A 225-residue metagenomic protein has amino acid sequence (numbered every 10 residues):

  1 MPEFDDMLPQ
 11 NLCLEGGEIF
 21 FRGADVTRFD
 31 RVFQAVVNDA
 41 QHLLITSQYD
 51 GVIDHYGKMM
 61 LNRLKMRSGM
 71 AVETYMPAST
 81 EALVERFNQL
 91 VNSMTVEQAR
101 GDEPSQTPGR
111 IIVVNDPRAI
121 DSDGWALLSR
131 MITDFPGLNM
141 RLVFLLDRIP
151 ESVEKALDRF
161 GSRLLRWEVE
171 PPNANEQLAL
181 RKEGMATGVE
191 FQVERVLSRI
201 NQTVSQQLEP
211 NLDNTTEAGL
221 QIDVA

Functional and structural regions predicted by a protein language model:
M1, E217-A225: C-terminal single-pass membrane-anchor helix
M1-S105: Extended, compositionally biased accessory segments flanking or bridging domains
D39-Q41, M66-A71, P108-G109, P136-R141 (+1 more regions): Short glycine-/polar-rich loops that comprise or flank the Walker A/P-loop and associated switch/sensor motifs
S47-Y49, F144-P150, E170-N173: A short beta-strand-to-loop transition that corresponds to the Sensor-1 phosphate-sensing loop of AAA+ P-loop ATPases
I53-D54, E81-V84, I120-D123, P150-A156 (+1 more regions): Switch/connector loops and helix/strand junctions flanking conserved nucleotide-binding motifs in nucleotide-processing
Q98-G124, L128, L145: Conserved P-loop NTPase "ATPase switch" module shared by AAA+ and STAND
I120, F135-G161: Sensor-1/coupling segment of RecA-like P-loop NTPase cores
A156-E183, T187-F191: A short helix-turn-beta junction within AAA+ P-loop NTPase domains corresponding to the substrate/partner-engaging
